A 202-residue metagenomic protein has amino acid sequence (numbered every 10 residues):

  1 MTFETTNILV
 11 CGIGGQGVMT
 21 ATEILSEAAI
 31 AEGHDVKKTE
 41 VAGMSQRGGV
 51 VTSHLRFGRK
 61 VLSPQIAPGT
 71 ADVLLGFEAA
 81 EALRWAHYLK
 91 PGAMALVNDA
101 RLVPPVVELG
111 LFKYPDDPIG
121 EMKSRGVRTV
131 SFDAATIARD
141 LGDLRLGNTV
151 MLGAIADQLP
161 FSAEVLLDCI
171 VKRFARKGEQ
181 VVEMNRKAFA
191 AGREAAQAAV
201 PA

Functional and structural regions predicted by a protein language model:
M1-A202: Active-site cofactor/cluster-binding pocket
